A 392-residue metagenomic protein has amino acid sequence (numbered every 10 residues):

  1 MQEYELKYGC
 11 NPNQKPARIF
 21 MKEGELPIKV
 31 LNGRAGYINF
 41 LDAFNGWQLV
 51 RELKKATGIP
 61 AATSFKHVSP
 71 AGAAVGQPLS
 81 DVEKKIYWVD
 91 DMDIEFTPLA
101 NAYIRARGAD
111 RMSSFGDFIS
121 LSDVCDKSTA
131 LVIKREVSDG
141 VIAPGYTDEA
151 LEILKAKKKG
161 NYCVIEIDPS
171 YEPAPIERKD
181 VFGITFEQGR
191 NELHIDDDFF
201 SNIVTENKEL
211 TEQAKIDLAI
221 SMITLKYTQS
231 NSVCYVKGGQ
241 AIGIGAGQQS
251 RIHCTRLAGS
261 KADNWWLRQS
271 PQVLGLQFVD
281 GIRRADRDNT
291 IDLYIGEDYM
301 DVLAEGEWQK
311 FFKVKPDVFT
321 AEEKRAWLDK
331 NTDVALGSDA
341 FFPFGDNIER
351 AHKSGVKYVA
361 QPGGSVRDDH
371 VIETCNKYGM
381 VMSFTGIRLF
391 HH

Functional and structural regions predicted by a protein language model:
M1-D196, A214-S232: Active-site loops and adjacent core secondary-structure elements that bind or stabilize anionic groups
K22-R34, A109-F115, G189-K208, A285-E307 (+2 more regions): Gly-rich Lys/Arg/Thr-decorated short loops/hinges at beta-loop-alpha junctions or inter-strand turns that position
E52, Y227, N264-R268, K353 (+1 more regions): Conserved helix-loop functional segments at active or binding sites
A56-S64, V164-I167, S230-K237, L267-F278 (+1 more regions): Flexible, glycine/charged-enriched surface loops at secondary-structure junctions
S69, C125, K237-Q240, Q248 (+2 more regions): Active-site-proximal loop/turn and secondary-structure-junction residues that shape catalytic pockets, frequently
A71, D117, L121-S122, R135-I165 (+6 more regions): C-terminal binding/interaction regions
A71-M112, I242-F341: Glycine- and Gly-Pro-enriched alpha-helical subdomains that act as flexible, kink-prone "lid/hinge" or packing modules
N202-I244: Internal active-site segments that recognize and position negatively charged phosphoryl groups and nucleotide moieties
